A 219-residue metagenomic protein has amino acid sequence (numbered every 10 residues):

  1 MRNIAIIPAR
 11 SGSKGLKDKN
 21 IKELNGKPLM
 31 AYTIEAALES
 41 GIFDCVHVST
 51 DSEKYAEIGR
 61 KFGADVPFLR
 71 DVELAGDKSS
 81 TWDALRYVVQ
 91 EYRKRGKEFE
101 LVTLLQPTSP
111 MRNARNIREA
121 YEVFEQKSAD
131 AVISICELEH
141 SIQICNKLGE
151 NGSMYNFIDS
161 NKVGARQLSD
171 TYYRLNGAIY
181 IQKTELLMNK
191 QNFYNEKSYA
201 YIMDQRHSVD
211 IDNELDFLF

Functional and structural regions predicted by a protein language model:
M1-K17: N-terminal nucleotide-binding beta1-loop-alpha1 segment
L29-C45: A short, N-terminal amphipathic alpha-helix
I42, F62-A64, E150: Short, structured coil segments at secondary-structure junctions
F43, K97-F99, S128-A129: Short, high-confidence coil segments that cap the C-terminus of an alpha-helix and link into the following beta-strand
K54-L101, R112, E119: Short phosphate-binding loop-to-helix
D83, P110-K197: Conserved core of the sugar-phosphate nucleotidyltransferase
T103-L105: Short aromatic-hydrophobic micro-motifs that form the base-stacking/packing surface for donor nucleotide recognition
N189-V209, E214-L218: Catalytic donor-sugar/metal-binding loop of nucleotide-sugar-dependent glycosyltransferases
